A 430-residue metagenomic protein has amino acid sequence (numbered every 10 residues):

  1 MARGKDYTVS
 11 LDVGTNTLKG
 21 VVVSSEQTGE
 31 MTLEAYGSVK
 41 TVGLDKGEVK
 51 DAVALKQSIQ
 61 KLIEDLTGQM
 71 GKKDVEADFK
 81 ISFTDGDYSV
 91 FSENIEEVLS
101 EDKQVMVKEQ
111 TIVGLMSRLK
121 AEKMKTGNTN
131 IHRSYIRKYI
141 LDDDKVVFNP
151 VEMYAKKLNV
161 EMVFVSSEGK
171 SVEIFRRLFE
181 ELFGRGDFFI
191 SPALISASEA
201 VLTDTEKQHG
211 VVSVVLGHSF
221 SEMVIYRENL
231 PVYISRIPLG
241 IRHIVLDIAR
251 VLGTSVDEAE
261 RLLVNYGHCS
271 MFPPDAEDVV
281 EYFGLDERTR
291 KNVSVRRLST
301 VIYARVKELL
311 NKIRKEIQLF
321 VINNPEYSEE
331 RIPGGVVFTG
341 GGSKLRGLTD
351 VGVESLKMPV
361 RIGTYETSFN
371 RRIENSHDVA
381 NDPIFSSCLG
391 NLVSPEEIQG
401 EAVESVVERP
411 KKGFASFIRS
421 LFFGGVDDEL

Functional and structural regions predicted by a protein language model:
M1-T17, V21-F79, F83-V211, S255 (+4 more regions): Nucleotide/phosphate-binding catalytic cleft detector across ATP-hydrolyzing and phosphate-transferring enzymes
E26, K207, E228, V351-K357: Short, solvent-exposed amphipathic alpha-helical segments in soluble enzyme and RNA/protein-processing domains
F79-G86, G334-S343, Y365: Glycine-rich beta-strand-to-loop/alpha-helix junction loops that act as flexible
L202-A276: Acidic, glycine-rich loop-and-beta core segments that form the ion-binding/anion-interacting portion of active sites
V232-Y233, L246, R297-L298, G334 (+1 more regions): Short beta-alpha connecting loops at secondary-structure transitions that line or flank enzyme active sites
G267-S270, S328-S355: Glycine-rich phosphate-binding loops at beta-strand->alpha-helix junctions
S294-N311: Glycine-rich phosphate-binding "P-loop"
G363-K412, S416: Glycine-rich phosphate-binding/hydrolytic loop that grips phosphoryl groups
